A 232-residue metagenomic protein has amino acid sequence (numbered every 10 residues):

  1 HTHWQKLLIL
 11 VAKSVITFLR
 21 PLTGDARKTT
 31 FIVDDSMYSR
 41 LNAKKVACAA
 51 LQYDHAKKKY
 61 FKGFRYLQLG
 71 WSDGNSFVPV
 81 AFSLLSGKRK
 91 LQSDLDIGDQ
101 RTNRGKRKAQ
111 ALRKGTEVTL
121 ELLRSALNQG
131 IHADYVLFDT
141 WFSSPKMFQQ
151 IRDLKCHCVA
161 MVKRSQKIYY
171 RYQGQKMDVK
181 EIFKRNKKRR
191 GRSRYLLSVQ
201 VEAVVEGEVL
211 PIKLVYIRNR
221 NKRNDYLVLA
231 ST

Functional and structural regions predicted by a protein language model:
T2-K88, L197-Q200: Active-site-proximal, Lys/Arg-enriched surface segment that forms a nucleic-acid-binding/basic interface patch
L8-V11, A26-R27, N42-K44, S76 (+1 more regions): Single, function-defining residue in the core of a domain
